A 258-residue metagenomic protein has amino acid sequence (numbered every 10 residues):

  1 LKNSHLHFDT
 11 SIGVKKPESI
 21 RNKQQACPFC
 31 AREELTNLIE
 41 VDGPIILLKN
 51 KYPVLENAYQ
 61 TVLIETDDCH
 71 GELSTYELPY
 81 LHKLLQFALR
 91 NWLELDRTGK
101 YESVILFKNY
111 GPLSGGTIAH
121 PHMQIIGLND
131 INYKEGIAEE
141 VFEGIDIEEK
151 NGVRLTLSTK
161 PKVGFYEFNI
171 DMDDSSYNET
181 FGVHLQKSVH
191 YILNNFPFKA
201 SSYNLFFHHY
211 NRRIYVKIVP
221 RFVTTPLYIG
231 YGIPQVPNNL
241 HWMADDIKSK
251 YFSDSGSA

Functional and structural regions predicted by a protein language model:
L1-P79, K83-N91, L95-S114, I118 (+2 more regions): Active-site microenvironments that recognize anionic phosphate/pyrophosphate groups
H122: Conserved, mostly hydrophobic/aromatic
F181: Hydrophobic (often cysteine-bearing) scaffold residues that line and stabilize catalytic clefts of nucleotide/cofactor
